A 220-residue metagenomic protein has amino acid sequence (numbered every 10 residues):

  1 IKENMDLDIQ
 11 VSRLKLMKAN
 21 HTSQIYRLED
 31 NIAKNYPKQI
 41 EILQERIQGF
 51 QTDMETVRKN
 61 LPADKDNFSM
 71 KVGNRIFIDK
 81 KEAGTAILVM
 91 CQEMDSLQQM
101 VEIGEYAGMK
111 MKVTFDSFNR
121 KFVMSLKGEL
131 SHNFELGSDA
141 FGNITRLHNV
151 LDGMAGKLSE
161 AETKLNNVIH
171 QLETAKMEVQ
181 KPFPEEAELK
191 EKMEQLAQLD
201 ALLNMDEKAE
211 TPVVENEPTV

Functional and structural regions predicted by a protein language model:
I1-F77: C-terminal accessory region of SF2 helicases/translocases
K2-N31, D95-D206: Mid-to-C-terminal oligomerization/interaction "stalk" domains of large proteins
I42, G49, D64, L189 (+3 more regions): Short, surface-exposed, charged/polar-biased interaction segments
T56-R120: C-terminal helical accessory/scaffold domains
D206-V214: Intrinsically disordered, low-complexity mixed-charge segments
V214-V220: Non-Sec secretion/translocation targeting segments of pathogen effectors
